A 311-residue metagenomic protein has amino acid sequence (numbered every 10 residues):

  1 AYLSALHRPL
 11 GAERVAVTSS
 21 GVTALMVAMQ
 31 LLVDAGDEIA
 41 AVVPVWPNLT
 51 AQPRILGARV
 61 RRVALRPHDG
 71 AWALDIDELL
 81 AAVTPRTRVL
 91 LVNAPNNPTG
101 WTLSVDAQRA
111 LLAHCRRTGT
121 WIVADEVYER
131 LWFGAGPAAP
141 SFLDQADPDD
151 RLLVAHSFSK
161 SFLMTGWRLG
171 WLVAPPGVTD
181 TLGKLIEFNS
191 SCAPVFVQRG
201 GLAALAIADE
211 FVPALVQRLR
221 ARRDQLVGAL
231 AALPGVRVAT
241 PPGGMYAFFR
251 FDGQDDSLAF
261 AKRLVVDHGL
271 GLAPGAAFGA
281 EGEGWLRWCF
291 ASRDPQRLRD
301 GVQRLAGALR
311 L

Functional and structural regions predicted by a protein language model:
L3-L311: PLP-dependent class I/II
